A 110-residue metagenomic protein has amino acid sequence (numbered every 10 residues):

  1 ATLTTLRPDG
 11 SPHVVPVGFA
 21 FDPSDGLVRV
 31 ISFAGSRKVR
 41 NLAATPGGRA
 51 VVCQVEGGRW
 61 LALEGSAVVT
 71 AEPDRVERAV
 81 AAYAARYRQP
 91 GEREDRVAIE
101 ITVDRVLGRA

Functional and structural regions predicted by a protein language model:
A1-A34, R49-C53, A62-E64: Short beta-strand segments
F33-G35, V103-D104: Secondary-structure transition/turn motif
T45-P46: Acidic-histidine catalytic/liganding microenvironments
G57-A110: Charged, gly/pro-rich active-site loop segments
